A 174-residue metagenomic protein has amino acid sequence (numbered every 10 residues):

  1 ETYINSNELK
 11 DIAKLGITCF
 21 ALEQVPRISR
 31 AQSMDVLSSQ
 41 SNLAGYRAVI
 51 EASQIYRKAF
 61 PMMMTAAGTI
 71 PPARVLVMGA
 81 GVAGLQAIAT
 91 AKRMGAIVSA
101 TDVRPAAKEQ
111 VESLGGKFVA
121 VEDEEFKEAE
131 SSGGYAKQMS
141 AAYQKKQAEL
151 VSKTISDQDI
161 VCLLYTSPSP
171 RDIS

Functional and structural regions predicted by a protein language model:
E1-R74: Glycine/serine-rich phosphate-binding loop and adjoining beta1-alpha1 elements at the start of nucleotide-handling
Y3-I4, D102, R171: Short, glycine/acidic-rich beta->alpha junctions
R27, A106, I173: Active-site loop signature of alpha/beta-hydrolase-fold enzymes
V49-A52, Y56, A91, G95 (+2 more regions): Generic helix-packing signal
T65-L150, T154: Glycine-rich phosphate/diphosphate-binding loop of Rossmann-like nucleotide-binding domains
Q158: An anion/phosphate-binding loop that grips the pyrophosphate of nucleotide cofactors and donors
Y165-S174: Single conserved hydrophobic/aromatic residue that forms the stacking wall/gate of nucleotide- or nucleobase-binding
